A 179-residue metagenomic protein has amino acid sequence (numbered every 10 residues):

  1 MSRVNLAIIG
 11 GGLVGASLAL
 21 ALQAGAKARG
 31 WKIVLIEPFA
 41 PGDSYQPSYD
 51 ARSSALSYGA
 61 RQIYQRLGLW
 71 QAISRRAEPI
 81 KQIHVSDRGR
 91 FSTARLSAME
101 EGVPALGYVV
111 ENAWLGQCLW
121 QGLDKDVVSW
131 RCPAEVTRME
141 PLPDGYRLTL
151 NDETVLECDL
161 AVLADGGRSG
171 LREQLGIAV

Functional and structural regions predicted by a protein language model:
M1-V14, V34: Beta1/beta-strand and adjacent pyrophosphate-binding region of the FAD-binding site in flavoprotein oxidoreductases
S2, R76-Q174: Conserved N-terminal helical subregion
I9, Q23-R52: Glycine-rich FAD pyrophosphate-binding loop
V14, P41, R168: Conserved Rossmann-like nucleotide-cofactor binding loop
P47-R88: N-terminal FAD cofactor-binding segment of flavoenzymes
A178-V179: A short alpha->loop->secondary-structure connector
